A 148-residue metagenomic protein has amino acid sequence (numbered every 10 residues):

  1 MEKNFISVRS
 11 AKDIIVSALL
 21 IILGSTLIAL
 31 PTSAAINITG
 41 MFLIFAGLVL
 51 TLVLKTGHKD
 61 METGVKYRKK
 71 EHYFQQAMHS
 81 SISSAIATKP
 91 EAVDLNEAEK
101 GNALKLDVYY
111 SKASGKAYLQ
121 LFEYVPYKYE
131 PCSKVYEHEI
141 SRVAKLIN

Functional and structural regions predicted by a protein language model:
M1-F5, L52-H58, M78, E139-N148: Mixed-charge, Lys/Arg-enriched low-complexity segments
M1-L19: Juxtamembrane interface helix immediately N-terminal to a transmembrane segment
V8-A11, T39-H72: Transmembrane-cytosolic junction motif
I15-V16, A29-A46: Hydrophobic alpha-helical transmembrane segments
V16-L30, L52: N-terminal signal sequences
H58-K105, Y109: Cytosolic juxtamembrane segments of membrane proteins
D107-Y110, A117-L119: Long luminal/extracellular ectodomains of secretory-pathway precursor proteins
K116-N148: A membrane-cytosol interface segment of integral membrane proteins
